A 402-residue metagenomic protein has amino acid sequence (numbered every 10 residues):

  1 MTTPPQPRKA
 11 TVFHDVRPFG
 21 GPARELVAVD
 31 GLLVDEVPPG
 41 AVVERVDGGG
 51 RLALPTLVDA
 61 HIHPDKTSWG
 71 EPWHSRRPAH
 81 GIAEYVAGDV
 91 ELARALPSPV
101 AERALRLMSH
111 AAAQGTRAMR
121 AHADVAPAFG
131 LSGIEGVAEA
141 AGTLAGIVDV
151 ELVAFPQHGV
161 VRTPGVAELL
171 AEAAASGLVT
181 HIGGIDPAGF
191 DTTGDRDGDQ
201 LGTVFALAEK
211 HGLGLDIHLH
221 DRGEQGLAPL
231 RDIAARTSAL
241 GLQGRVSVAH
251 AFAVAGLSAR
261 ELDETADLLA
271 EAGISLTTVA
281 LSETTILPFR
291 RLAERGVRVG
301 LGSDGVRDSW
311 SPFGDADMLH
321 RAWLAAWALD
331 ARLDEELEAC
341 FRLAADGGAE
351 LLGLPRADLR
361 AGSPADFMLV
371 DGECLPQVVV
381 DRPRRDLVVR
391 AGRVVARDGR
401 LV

Functional and structural regions predicted by a protein language model:
M1-A41: N-terminal metal-binding scaffold of metallo-dependent hydrolase/deaminase domains
P5-H14, P39-H80: Replace "His-x-His-based motif
V16, G31, G50, H61 (+11 more regions): Divalent metal-coordination and catalytic microenvironments
V34, A361-V402: C-terminal cap of metal-dependent C-N hydrolases
T67-V100, P229-S247, T265, A316-R332: Active-site gating loops and adjacent loop-to-helix segments of metal-dependent hydrolytic enzymes
G70-H122, A128-T143, A171-A175: Alpha-helical scaffold segments that flank or form the walls of functional sites
I147, E151-P164, S176-L287, R307: Active-site core of metal-dependent hydrolases
A235-V246, R290-G372: His/Asp/Glu-enriched, well-ordered alpha-helical/loop segment that forms or immediately abuts the divalent-metal
